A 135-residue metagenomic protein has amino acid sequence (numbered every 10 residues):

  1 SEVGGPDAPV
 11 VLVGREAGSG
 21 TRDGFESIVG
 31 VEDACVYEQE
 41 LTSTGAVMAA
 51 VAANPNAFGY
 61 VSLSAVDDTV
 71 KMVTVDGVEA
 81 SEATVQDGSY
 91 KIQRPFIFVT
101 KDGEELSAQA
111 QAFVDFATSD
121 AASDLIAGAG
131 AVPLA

Functional and structural regions predicted by a protein language model:
S1-A135: Exported/periplasmic ABC-transporter solute-binding proteins
